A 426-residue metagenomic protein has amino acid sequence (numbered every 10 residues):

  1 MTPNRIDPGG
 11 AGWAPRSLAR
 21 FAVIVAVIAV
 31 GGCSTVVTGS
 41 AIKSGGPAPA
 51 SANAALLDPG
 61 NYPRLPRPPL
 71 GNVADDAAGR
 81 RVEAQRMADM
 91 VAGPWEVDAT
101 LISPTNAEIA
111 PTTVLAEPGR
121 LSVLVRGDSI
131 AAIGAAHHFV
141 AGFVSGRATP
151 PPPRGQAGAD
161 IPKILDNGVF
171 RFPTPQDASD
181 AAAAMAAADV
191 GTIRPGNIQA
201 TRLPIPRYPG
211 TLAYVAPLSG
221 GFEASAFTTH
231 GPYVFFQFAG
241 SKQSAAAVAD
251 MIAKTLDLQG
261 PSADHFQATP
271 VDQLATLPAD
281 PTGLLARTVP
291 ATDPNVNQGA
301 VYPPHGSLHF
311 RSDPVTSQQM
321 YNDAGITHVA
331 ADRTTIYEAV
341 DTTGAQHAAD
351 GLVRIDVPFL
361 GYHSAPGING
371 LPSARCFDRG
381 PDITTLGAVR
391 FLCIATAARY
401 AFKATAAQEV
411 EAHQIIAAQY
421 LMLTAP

Functional and structural regions predicted by a protein language model:
M1-V25: N-terminal export and membrane-targeting signals
A29-G32: C-terminal motif of bacterial Sec signal peptides marking the signal peptidase cleavage site
S34-A157, L256, G260-A331, P358-I368 (+2 more regions): N-terminal "mature-domain start" segment
A116-A136, I161-I164, P175-A226, T343-R390 (+1 more regions): Short Gly/Thr-rich strand-loop-strand
A141-D180, A324-R354: A short acidic-to-branched-hydrophobic micro-motif
R154-A157, E223-T228, D323-I326, V389-T396: Short, surface-exposed beta-strand/loop micro-motifs that present aromatic residues
D166-V169, P232-S241, R399-A407: Short, well-ordered beta-strand elements
H230-K254, Q259, F266: Contiguous mid-protein beta-loop-alpha structural module that forms a pocket-lining wall or clamp of enzyme active
